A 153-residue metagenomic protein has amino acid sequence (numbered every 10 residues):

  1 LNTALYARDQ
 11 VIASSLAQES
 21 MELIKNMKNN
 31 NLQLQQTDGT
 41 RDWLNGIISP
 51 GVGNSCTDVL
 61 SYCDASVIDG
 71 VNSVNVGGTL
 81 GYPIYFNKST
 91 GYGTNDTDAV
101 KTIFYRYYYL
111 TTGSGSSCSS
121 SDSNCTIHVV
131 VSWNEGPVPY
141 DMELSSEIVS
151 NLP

Functional and structural regions predicted by a protein language model:
L1-Q18, M27-K28: Aliphatic-rich helix starts adjacent to a transmembrane/signal segment
S15, M21-P153: Low-complexity, Gly/Pro-rich coil/beta segments used as flexible assembly/activation regions
